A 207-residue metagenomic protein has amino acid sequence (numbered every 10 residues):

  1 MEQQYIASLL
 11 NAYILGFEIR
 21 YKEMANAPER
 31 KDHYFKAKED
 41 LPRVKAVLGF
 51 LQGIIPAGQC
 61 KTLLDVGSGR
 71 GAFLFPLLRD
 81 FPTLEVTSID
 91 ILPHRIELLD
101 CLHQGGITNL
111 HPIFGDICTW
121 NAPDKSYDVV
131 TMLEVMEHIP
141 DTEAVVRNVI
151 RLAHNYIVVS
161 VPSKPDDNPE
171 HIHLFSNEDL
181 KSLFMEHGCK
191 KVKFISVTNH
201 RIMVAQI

Functional and structural regions predicted by a protein language model:
M1-K125, V129, L133, E143-V146 (+2 more regions): Conserved N-terminal segment of class I S-adenosyl-L-methionine
L133-M136, S160: Residues lining the SAM
H138-I139, P165-D166: Short glycine-rich, flexible loops that bind phosphorylated cofactors or substrates
I139-P140, A153-H154: Helix-to-beta-strand junctions that scaffold the AdoMet/dcAdoMet cofactor pocket in Class I SAM-dependent enzymes
N148-L152: Conserved helix-to-beta-strand junction in the class I
N155-P162: Conserved beta-strand signature within the Rossmann-like core of class I S-adenosyl-L-methionine
